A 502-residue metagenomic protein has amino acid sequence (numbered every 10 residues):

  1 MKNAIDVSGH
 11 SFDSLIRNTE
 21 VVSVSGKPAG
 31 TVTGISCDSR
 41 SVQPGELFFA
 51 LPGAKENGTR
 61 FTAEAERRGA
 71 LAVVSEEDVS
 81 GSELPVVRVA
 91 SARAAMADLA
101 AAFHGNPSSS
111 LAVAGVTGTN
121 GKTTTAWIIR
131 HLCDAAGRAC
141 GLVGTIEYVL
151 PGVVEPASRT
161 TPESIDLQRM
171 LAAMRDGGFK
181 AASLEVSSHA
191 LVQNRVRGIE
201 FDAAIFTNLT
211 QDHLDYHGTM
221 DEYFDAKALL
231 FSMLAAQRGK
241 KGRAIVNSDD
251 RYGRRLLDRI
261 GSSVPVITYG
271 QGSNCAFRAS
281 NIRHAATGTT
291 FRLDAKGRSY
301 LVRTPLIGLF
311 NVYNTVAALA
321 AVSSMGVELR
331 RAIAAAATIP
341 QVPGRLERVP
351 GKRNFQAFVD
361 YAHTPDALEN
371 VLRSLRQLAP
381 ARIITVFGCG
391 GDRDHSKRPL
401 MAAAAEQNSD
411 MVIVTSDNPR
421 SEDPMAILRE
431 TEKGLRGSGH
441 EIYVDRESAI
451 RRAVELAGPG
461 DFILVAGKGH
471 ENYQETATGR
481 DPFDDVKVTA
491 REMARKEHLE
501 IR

Functional and structural regions predicted by a protein language model:
M1-D98, A102, C275-S280, L301 (+4 more regions): N-terminal leader/targeting and accessory segments in enzymes
M1-S23, P44-L47, N57, A94 (+4 more regions): ATP-dependent carboxylate-amine ligase
I16, M96-S248, R254-V264, V316 (+2 more regions): Phosphate-binding loop of NTP-binding sites
G26-I35, M96-L99, P162-I165, L184-A190 (+5 more regions): Short gly/ser/thr-rich secondary-structure transition/capping motifs
R67, L71-E77, R243-S248, V386-F387 (+1 more regions): Short internal beta-strands
S75-E83, F201-A357, E432-R436, E441 (+1 more regions): Acidic, Mg2+-coordinating active-site environments of NTP-dependent enzymes
S80-G81, G121, E147-L150, A190-V192 (+5 more regions): Short, active-site-adjacent cap segments at secondary-structure transitions
